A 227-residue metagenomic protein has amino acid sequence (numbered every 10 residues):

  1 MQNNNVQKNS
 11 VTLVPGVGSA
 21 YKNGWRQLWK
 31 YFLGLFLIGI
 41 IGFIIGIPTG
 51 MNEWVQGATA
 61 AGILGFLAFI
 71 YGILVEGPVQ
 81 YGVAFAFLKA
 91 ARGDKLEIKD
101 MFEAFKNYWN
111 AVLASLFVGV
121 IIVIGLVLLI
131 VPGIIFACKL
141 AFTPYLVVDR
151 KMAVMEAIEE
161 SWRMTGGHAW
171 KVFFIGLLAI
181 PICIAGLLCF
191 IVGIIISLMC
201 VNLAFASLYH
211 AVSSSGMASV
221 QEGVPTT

Functional and structural regions predicted by a protein language model:
M1-L13: Short, contiguous pre-domain boundary segments
Q2-N5, V212-T227: Short, charged juxtamembrane terminal tails flanking transmembrane helices
T12, A60-R92, G119-E159, G186-A218: Selective recognition of hydrophobic, aromatic-rich stretches within alpha-helical transmembrane segments of polytopic
T12-I45, K95-I124, F136-L187, V224-T227: Interfacial aromatic "cap" segments that immediately flank transmembrane helices in multipass membrane proteins
L33, I41, I45-I47, A60-I70: Alpha-helical hydrophobic membrane-insertion segments
I44-G57, L187: Juxtamembrane "helix exit" motif at the C-terminal ends of alpha-helical transmembrane segments in multi-pass membrane
A58-L64, H168, V172: Membrane-interface helix-boundary signature
